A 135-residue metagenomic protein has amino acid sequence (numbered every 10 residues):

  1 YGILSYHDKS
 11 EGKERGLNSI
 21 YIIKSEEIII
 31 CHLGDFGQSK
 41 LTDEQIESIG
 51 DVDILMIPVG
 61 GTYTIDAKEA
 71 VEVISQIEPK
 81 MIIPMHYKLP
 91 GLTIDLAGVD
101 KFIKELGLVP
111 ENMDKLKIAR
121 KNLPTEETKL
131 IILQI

Functional and structural regions predicted by a protein language model:
Y1-G50, T62-I65, N112-I135: Core dinuclear metal-dependent hydrolase active-site scaffold
K9, G61-T62, Y87-L92: Short histidine/acidic/glycine/proline-rich micro-motifs that form metal- and phosphate-coordinating active-site loops
S19, Q45-S48, E69-V73, G98 (+1 more regions): A general structural detector for well-ordered alpha-helical segments in enzyme core domains, enriched
I23-E27, V52-D53, A97-K104: A generic short-segment signal for beta-strand/edge and adjacent turn/coil regions
D51-I57, G61, A67-Y87: Proline-aspartate-enriched helix->loop->beta-strand connector
I65-K68, L92-I94: Short, charged, surface-exposed secondary-structure boundary motifs
M81-I135: Binuclear metal-ion centers of metallo-dependent hydrolases, dominated by the metallo-beta-lactamase
